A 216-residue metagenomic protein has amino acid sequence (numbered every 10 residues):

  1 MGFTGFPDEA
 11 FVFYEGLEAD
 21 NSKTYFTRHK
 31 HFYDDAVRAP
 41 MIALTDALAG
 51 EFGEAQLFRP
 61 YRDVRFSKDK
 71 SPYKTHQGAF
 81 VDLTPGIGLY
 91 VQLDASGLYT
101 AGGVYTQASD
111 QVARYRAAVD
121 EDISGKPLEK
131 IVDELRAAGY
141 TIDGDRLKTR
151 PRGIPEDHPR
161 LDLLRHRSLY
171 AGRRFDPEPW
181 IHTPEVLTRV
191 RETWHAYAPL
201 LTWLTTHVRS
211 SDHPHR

Functional and structural regions predicted by a protein language model:
M1-G16, M41, G86, T141-R216: Long, solvent-exposed, polar/charged low-complexity segments
A10-F11, E15-P60: Active-site acidic/histidine clusters and adjacent loop/turn architecture that either coordinate catalytic ions
F26, A95, R167: Residues forming anionic-ligand binding surfaces in small-molecule and nucleic-acid pockets of primarily soluble enzymes
R28-Y33, V104-Y105, Y115-V119, H182-V186: Short histidine-centered catalytic/ligand-binding loop motif
G53-Y90: Hydrophobic/aromatic-rich structural module bridging two neighboring secondary-structure elements via a short loop
R62-V64, L83, A95, T106 (+1 more regions): Short, flexible loop/turn elements at secondary-structure junctions
S96-P155: Compact, glycine/acidic-enriched structural inserts
